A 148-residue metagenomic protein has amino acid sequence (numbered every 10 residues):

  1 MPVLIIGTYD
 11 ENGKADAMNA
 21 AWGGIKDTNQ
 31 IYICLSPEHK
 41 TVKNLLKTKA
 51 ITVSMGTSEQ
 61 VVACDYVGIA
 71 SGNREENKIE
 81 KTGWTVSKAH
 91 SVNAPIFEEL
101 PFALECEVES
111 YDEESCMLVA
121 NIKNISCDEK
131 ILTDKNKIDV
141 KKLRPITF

Functional and structural regions predicted by a protein language model:
M1-F148: Basic, polyanion-binding surface patches
